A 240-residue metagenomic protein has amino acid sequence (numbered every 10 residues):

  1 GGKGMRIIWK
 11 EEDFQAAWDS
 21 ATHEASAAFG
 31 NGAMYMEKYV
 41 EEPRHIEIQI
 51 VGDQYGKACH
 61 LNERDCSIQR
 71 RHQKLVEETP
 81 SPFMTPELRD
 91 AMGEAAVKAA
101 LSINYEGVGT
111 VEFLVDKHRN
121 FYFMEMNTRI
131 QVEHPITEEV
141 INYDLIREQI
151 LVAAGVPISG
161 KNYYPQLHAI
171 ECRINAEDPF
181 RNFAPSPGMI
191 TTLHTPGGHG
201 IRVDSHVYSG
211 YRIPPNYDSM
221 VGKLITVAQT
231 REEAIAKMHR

Functional and structural regions predicted by a protein language model:
G1, I7-R240: ATP-dependent carboxylate activation and anion-phosphoryl transfer catalytic cores that bind Mg-ATP to form
